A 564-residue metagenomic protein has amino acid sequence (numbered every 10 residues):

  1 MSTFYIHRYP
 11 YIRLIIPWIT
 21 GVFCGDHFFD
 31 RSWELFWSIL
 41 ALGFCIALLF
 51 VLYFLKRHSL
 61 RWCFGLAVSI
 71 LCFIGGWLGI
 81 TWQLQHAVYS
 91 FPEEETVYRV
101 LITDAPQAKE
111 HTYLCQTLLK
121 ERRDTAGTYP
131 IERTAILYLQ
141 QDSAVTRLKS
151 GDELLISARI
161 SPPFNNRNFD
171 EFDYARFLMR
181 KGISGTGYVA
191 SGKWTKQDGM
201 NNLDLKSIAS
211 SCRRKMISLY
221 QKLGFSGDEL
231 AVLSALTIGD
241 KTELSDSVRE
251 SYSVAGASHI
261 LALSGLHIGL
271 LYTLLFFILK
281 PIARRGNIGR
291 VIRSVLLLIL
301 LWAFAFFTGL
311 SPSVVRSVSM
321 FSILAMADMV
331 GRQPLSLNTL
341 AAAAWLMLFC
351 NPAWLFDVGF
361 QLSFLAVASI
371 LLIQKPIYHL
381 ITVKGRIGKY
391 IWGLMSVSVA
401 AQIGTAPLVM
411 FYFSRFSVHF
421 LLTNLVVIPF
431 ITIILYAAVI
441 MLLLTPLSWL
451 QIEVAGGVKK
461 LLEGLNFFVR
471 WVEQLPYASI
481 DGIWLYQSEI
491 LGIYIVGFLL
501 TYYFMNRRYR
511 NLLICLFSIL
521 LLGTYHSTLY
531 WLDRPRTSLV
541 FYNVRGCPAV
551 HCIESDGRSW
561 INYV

Functional and structural regions predicted by a protein language model:
M1-E93, R316, Y503: N-terminal leader/targeting segments
S2-Y5, H58, W62, L71-H259: Membrane-interface helix/helix-cap signal primarily in integral membrane proteins
F4, R13, G21, Y53-H58 (+4 more regions): Hydrophobic alpha-helical transmembrane segments in multi-pass membrane proteins
G21, V100, A158, L236 (+8 more regions): Divalent metal-coordination and catalytic microenvironments
L35-C45, L362-S363, N424-P429, Y486-I490: Alpha-helical transmembrane segments of polytopic membrane proteins
F73-T96, R508-G546: Hydrophobic alpha-helical transmembrane segments in integral membrane proteins
W194-S207, V254, M410-V426, I434-Y494 (+1 more regions): Membrane-interface amphipathic/re-entrant loop segments adjacent to transmembrane helices in multi-pass membrane
V439, R534-V564: Conserved beta-strand hairpin/beta-sheet module of binuclear metal-dependent hydrolase folds, prominently
